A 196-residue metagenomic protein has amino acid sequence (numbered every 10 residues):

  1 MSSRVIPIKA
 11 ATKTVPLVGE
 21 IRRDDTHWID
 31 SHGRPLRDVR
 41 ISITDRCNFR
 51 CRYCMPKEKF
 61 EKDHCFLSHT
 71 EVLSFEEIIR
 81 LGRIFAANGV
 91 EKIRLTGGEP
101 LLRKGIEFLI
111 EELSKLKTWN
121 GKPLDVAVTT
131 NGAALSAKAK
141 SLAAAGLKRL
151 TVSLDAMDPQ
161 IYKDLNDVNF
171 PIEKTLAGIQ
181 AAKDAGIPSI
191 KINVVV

Functional and structural regions predicted by a protein language model:
M1-R40, R46-R50: Flexible, acidic/Gly-rich N-terminal and inter-domain linker regions that tether and position cofactor-handling modules
R23, H27, S68, T130 (+1 more regions): Residue-level signal for pocket-adjacent positions within structured domains
D24, D63-F66, R94, K163: Short amphipathic alpha-helical segments at helix-loop
S31-L73: Canonical Radical SAM [4Fe-4S] cluster-binding loop centered on the CxxxCxxC motif and its immediate flanking residues
F75-R94, L102-V196: Radical SAM/AdoMet-radical enzyme domain recognition
E99: Conserved G/P- and acidic residue-centered "switch" motifs that form tight phosphate/ATP-binding loops in soluble
